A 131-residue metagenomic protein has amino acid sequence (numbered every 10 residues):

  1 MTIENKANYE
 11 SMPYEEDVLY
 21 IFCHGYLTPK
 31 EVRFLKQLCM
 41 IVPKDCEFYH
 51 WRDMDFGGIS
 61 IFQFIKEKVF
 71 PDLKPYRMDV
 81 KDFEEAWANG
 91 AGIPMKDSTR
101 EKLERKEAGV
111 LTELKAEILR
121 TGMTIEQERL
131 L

Functional and structural regions predicted by a protein language model:
M1-L131: Catalytic core segments in nucleotide and nucleic-acid processing enzymes
